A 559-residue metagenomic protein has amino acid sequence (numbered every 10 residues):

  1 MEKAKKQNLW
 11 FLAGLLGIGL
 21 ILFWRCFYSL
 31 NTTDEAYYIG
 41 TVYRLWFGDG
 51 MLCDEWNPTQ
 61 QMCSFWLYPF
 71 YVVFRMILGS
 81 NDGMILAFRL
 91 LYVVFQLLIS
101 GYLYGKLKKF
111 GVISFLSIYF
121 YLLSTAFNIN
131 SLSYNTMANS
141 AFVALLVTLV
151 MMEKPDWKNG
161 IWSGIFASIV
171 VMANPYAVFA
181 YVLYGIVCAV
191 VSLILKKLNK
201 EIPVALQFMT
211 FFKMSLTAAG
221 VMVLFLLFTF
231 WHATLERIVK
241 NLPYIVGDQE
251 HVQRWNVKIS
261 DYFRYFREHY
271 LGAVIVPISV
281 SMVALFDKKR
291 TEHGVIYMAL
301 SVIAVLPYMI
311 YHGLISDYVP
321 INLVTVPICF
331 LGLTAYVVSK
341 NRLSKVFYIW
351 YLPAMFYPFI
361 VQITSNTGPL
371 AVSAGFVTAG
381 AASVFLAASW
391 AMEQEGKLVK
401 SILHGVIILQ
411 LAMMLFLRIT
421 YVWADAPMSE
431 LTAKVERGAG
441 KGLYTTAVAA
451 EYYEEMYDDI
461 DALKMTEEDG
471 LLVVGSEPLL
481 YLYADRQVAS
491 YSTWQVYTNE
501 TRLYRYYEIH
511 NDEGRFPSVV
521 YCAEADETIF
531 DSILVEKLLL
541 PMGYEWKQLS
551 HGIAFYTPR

Functional and structural regions predicted by a protein language model:
F27-Y43, F47-F70, L78, D82: Extracytoplasmic catalytic/substrate-binding loops of multi-pass membrane glycan-assembly enzymes
N57-P58, M414-T498, P517-T528, T557-P558: Short periplasmic/luminal acceptor-recognition loop of GT-C membrane glycosyltransferases, typified by
L98-L123, K158: Transmembrane-helix signature of polytopic, membrane-embedded enzymes that assemble or transfer cell-envelope glycans
K108-G111, V143-W162, L198-N199, L333-L343: Membrane-interface transmembrane helices that cradle and orient dolichyl/undecaprenyl
A126, V147, N159-I186, G220-V223 (+1 more regions): Membrane-interface alpha helices of multi-pass inner-membrane proteins
N130-N139: Short acidic/glycine- and proline-prone juxtamembrane loop motifs at membrane-interface regions of multi-pass membrane
T148-V170, P203-L216, V346-L352: Short hydrophobic alpha-helices at membrane interfaces in multi-pass membrane enzymes
M151, A180-G220, L285-F286: Perimembrane helix-loop-helix junctions
